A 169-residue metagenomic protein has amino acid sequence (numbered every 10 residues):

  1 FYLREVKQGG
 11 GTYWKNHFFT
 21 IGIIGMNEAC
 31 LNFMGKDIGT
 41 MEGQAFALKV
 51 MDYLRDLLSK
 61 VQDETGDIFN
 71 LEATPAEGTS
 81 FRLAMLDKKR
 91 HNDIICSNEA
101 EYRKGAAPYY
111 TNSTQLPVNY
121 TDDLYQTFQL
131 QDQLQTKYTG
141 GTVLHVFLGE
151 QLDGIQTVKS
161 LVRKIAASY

Functional and structural regions predicted by a protein language model:
F1-Y169: Long, C-terminal-biased catalytic regions of enzyme "large/alpha" subunits
